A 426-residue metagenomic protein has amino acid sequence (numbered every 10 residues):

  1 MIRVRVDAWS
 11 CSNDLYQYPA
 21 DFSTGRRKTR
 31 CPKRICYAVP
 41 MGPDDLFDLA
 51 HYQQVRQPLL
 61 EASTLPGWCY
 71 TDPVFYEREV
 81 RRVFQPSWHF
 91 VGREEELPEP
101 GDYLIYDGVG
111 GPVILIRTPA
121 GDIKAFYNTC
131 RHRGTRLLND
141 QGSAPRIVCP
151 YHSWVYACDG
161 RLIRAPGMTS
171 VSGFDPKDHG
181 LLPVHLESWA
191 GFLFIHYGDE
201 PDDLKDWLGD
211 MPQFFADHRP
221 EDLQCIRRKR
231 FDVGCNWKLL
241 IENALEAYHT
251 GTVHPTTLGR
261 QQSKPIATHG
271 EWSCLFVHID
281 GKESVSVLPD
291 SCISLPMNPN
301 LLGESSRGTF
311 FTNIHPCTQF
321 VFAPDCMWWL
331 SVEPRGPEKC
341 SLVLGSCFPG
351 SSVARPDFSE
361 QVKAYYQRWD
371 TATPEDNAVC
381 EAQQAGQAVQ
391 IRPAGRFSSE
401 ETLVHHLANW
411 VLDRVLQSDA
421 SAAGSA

Functional and structural regions predicted by a protein language model:
R3-R5, R26-R30, R34: Basic polycationic patches enriched in arginine
Y16-Y18, Y37: Low-complexity, intrinsically disordered or signal/transmembrane-proximal segments
K33-R34, E96-D199, K205-Q213: Rieske [2Fe-2S] iron-sulfur-binding domain
A38, I116, D122, E187 (+1 more regions): C-terminal catalytic domain of Rieske-type non-heme iron oxygenases
H51-G67, E221: Short, contiguous pre-domain boundary segments
S63-G108: Non-catalytic accessory segments flanking enzyme active sites
Q85-E96, A165-S170, F311-P316: Short Pro/Gly-enriched beta-strand edge/turn motifs at strand-loop
